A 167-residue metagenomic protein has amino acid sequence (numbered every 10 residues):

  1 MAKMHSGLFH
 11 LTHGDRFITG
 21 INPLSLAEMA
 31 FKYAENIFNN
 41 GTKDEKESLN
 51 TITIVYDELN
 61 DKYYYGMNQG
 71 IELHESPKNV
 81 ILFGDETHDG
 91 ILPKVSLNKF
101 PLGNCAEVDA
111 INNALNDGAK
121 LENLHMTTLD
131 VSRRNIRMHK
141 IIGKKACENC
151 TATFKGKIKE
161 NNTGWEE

Functional and structural regions predicted by a protein language model:
M1-E167: Zinc-dependent deaminase catalytic domain
